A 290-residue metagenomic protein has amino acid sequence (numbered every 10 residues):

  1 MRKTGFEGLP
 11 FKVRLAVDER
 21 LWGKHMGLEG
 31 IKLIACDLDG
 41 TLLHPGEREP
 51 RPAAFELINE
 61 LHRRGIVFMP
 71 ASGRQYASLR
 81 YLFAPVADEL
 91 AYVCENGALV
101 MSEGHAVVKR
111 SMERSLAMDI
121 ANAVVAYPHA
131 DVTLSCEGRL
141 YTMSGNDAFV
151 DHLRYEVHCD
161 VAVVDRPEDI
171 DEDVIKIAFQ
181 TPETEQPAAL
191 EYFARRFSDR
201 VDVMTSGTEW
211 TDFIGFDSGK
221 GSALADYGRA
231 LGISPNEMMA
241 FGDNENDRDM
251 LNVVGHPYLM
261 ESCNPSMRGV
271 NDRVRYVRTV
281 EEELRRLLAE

Functional and structural regions predicted by a protein language model:
M1-H25: N-terminal amphipathic/basic-hydrophobic helices that include classical n-h-c signal peptides and signal-anchor
L28-L33, R51, D212-E290: Mg2+-dependent phosphoryl-transfer enzymes with acidic/Ser/Thr/Gly-rich catalytic loops
G30-E47: Asp-based phosphoryl-transfer active-site loop
L38, G97, G242-N244: Active-site metal-binding loops of divalent metal-dependent hydrolases
E49-F149, S262: Active-site phosphate-binding/coordination module
G65-M69, D88-L90, K176, N236-M238 (+1 more regions): Short active-site oxyanion
L79-F83, A189, F193, M250 (+1 more regions): Hydrophobic packing residues within well-ordered alpha-helices of enzyme cores
H129-F241, E245-D249, S262: Conserved acidic, metal-coordinating active-site core of Asp-based, Mg2+-dependent phosphoryl-transfer enzymes
